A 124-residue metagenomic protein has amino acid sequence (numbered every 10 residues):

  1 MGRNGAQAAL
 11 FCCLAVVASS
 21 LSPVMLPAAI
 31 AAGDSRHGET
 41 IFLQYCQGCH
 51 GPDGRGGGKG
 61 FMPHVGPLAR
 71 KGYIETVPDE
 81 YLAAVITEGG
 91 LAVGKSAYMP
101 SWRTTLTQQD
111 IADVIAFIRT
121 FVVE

Functional and structural regions predicted by a protein language model:
M1-A32, V122: N-terminal export/targeting leaders of redox proteins
V24-I41, G57: Electrostatic cytochrome c docking/interface patches
A32, T76, T105-L106: Short, conserved sequence motifs enriched in acidic/basic residues, glycine, and aromatics that mark functional "hot
D34-H37, I41-F42, P78, L82 (+1 more regions): Stable alpha-helical elements in mature extracytoplasmic
G38-D53, M99, V114, I118: The canonical Cys-X-X-Cys-His
E39, R55-A84: Gly/Gly-Pro-rich "capping" loops immediately C-terminal to redox-active cysteine motifs in periplasmic/lumenal
G48, D79, A92: Functionally critical, cavity-lining and gating residues within the transmembrane helices of 12-TM secondary
M62-P67, E88-F121: Axial heme c-ligation environment in periplasmic c-type cytochrome domains
